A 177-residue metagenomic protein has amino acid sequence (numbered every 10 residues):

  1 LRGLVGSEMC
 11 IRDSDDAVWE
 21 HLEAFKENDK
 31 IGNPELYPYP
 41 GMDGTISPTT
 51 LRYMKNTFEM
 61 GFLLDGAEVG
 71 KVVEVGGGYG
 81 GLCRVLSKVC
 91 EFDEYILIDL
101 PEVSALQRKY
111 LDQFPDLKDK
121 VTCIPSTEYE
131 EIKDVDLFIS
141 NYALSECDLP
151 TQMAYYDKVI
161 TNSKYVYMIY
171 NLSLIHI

Functional and structural regions predicted by a protein language model:
G3-I11: Short, small-residue-biased leader/transition segments that mark boundaries at the very start of proteins
N33-L64: Class I SAM-dependent methyltransferase Rossmann-like catalytic core, especially the SAM/SAH-binding loop
E68-G78: Conserved class I S-adenosyl-L-methionine
G80-C90: Conserved SAM-binding loop of SAM-dependent methyltransferases across substrates and taxa, primarily the Class I
Y110-I132: S-adenosyl-L-methionine
F138-P150: A short SAM/SAH-binding and catalytic strip from SAM-dependent methyltransferases
C147-V159: A short, conserved alpha-helix within the catalytic core of class I
S163-S173: Conserved beta-strand signature within the Rossmann-like core of class I S-adenosyl-L-methionine
